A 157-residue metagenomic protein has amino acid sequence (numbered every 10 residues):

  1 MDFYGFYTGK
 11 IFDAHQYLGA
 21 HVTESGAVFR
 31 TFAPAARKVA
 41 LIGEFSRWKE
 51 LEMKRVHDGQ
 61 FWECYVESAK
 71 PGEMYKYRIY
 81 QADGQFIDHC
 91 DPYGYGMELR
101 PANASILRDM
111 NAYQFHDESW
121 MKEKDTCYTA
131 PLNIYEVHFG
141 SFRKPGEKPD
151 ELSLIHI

Functional and structural regions predicted by a protein language model:
M1-V28, W48, V56-P149: The feature marks proteins involved in alpha-glucan
F32-V39, S46: Short proline/glycine-enriched turn/loop motifs at strand-loop junctions of beta-rich domains
P34, E44, Y80-A82: An acidic- and aromatic-residue-enriched active-site/binding cleft used to recognize and process polar
E52: Conserved beta-strand positions that form and line the central face of beta-propeller blades
I155-I157: Conserved small/polar residues in nucleotide/adenosyl-binding loops
